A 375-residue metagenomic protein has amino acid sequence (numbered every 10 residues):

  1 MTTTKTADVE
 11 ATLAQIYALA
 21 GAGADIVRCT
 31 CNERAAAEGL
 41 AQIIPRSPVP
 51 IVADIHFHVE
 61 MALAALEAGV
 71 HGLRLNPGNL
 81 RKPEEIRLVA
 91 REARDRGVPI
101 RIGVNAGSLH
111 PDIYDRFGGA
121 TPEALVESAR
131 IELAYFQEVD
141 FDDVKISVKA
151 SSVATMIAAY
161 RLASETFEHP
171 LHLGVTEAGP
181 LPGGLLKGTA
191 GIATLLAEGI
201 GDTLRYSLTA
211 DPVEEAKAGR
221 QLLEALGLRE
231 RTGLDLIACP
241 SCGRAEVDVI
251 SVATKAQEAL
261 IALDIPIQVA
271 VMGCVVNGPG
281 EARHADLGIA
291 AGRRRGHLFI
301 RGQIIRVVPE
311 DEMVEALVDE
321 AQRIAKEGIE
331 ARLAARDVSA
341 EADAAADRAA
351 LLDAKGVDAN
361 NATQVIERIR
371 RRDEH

Functional and structural regions predicted by a protein language model:
M1-A14, T30, V49-F57, I113-V126 (+1 more regions): Active-site mouth loops of central-metabolism enzymes
A11-L19, C31-A68: N-terminal active-site wall of soluble small-molecule enzyme domains
R34-I55, L88-I100, Y160-L171, A256-L260: Alpha-helix-loop-beta-strand connector modules within alpha/beta enzyme cores
I44, I267-A270, L287-H375: Iron-sulfur (Fe-S) cluster-binding modules
V49, E60-R101: Hydrophobic or amphipathic alpha-helical targeting/insertion segments
D54, I102, I146, L195 (+4 more regions): Conserved, mostly hydrophobic/aromatic
A68-P83, V175, E198-P212, A291-I305: Glycine-rich phosphate-binding active-site loops on the catalytic face of alpha/beta enzymes
N105, I113-D264, Q268: Catalytic alpha/beta core domains of metabolic enzymes, predominantly
